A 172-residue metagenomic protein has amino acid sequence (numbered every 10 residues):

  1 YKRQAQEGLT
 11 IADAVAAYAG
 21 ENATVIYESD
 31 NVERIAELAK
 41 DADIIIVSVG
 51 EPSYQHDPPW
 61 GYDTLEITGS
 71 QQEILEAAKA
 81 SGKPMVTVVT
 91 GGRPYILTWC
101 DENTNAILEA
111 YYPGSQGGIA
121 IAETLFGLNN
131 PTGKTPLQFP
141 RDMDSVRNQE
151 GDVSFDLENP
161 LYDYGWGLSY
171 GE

Functional and structural regions predicted by a protein language model:
K2-A12, A16-Y18, T90-E172: Secreted, periplasmic, or luminal enzymes acting at the cell surface/secretory milieu
A16, L75-K83: Surface-exposed amphipathic alpha-helices with a cationic face
A23, S81-M85, T104: A short helix->loop->beta-strand "cap" motif at the edges of active sites that frequently abuts
E33-I35: Short acidic active-site motifs
A42: An anion/phosphate-binding loop that grips the pyrophosphate of nucleotide cofactors and donors
E51-G69: Glycine/threonine-rich flexible loop motifs
Q71-L75, M85, I107, I121: Extended, hydrophobic alpha-helical segments in both membrane/secreted and soluble proteins
